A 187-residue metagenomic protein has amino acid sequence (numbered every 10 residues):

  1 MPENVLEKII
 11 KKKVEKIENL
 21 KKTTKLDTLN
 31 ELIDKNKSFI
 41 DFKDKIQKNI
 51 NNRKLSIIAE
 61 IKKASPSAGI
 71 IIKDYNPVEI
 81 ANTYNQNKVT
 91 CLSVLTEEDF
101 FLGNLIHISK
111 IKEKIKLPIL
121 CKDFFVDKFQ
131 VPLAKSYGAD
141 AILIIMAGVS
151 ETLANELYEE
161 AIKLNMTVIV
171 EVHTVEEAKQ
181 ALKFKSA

Functional and structural regions predicted by a protein language model:
P2-I72: An N-cap/entry alpha-helix motif that binds or orients negatively charged groups
I9, A59, Y84, L92 (+2 more regions): Conserved, mostly hydrophobic/aromatic
K12, E60-A64, E97, F124 (+3 more regions): Active-site beta-loop-alpha junctions enriched in small/polar residues
I58-N76, P118-V126, I169-E171: Active-site mouth loops of central-metabolism enzymes
I72-N85, F125-P132, H173-E177: Short, acidic/polar
K88-V89, K114-L117, S136-I142, I162-M166 (+1 more regions): Glycine-enriched alpha-helix->loop->beta-strand junction motifs that scaffold or abut catalytic
L92-S93, L143-I144, I169: Conserved beta-strand positions in the central sheet of alpha/beta enzyme cores
E97-I115, D123-P132, I144-A161, V175-K183: Active-site-adjacent beta->alpha loops and helix N-cap segments on the catalytic face of soluble alpha/beta enzymes
